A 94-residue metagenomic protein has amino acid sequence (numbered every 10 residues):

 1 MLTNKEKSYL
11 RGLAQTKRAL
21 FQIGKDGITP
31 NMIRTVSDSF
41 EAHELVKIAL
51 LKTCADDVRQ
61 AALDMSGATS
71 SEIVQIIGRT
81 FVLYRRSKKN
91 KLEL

Functional and structural regions predicted by a protein language model:
M1-L94: Positively charged, polar, low-complexity stretches
